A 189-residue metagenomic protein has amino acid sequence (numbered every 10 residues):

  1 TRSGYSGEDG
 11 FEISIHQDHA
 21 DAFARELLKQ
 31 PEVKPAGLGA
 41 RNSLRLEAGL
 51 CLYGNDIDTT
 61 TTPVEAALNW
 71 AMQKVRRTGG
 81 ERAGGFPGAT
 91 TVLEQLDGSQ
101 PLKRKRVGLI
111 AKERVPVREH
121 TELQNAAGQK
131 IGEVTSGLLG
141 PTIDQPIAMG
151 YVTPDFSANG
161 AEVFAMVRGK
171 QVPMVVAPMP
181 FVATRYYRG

Functional and structural regions predicted by a protein language model:
T1-G189: Conserved, structured C-terminal
